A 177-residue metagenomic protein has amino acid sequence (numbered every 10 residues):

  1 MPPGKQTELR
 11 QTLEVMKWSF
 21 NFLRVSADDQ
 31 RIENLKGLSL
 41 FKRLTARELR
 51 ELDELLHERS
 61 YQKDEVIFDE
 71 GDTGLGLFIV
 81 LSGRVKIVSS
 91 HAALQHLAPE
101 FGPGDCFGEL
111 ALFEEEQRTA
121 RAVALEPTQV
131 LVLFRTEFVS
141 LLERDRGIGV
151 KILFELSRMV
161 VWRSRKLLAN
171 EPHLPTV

Functional and structural regions predicted by a protein language model:
M1-V177: Cytosolic regulatory regions built on CNB/CRP/Popeye-like sensor folds
